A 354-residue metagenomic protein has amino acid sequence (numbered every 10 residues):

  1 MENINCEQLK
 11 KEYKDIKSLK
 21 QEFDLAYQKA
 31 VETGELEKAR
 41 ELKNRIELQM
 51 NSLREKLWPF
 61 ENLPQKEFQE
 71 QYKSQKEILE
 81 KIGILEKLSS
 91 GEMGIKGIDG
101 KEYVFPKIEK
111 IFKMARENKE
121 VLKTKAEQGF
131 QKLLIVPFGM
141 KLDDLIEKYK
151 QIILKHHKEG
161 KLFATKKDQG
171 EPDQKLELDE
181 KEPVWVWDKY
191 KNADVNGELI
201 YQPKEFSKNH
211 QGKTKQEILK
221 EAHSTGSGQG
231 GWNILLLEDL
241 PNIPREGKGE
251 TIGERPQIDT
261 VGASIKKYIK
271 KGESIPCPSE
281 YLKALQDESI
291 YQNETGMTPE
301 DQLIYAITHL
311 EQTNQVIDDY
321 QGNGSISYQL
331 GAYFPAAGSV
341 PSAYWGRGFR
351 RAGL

Functional and structural regions predicted by a protein language model:
M1-E294, I307-L354: Short acidic-hydrophobic catalytic motif
T298-T308: Short, well-ordered surface patches within globular domains
